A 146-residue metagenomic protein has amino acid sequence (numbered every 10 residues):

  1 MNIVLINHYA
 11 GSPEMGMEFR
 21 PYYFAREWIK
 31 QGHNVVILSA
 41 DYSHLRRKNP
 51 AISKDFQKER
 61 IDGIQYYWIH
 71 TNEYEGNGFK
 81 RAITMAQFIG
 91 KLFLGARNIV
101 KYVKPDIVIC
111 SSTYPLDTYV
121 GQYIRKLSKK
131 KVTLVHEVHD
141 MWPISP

Functional and structural regions predicted by a protein language model:
M1-Q65: N-terminal subdomain of nucleotide-sugar transferases
H8, D41, S111-T113, H139: Short, well-ordered beta-to-alpha junction loops that form the rim of enzyme active sites and present histidine/acidic
H8, S12-P13, E73-A82, Y102-V103 (+1 more regions): Acceptor-binding helix/loop patch of EC 2.4 sugar-transfer enzymes, predominantly nucleotide-sugar-dependent
M17-E18, F79, T118-Y119: Conserved strand-to-helix beginnings and helix N-cap segments that scaffold or border functional pockets
L38-V100: A conserved catalytic-core segment of Leloir-type glycosyltransferases
L45-R46, L116-T118, I144: Short catalytic/ligand-binding loop motif for oxyanion handling, primarily in non-cytosolic enzymes, centered on
Q65-Y67, A96-D117, K131-V135: Short N-terminal targeting/anchoring amphipathic segment
V120-I124: A short acidic, amphipathic alpha-helical/loop segment
